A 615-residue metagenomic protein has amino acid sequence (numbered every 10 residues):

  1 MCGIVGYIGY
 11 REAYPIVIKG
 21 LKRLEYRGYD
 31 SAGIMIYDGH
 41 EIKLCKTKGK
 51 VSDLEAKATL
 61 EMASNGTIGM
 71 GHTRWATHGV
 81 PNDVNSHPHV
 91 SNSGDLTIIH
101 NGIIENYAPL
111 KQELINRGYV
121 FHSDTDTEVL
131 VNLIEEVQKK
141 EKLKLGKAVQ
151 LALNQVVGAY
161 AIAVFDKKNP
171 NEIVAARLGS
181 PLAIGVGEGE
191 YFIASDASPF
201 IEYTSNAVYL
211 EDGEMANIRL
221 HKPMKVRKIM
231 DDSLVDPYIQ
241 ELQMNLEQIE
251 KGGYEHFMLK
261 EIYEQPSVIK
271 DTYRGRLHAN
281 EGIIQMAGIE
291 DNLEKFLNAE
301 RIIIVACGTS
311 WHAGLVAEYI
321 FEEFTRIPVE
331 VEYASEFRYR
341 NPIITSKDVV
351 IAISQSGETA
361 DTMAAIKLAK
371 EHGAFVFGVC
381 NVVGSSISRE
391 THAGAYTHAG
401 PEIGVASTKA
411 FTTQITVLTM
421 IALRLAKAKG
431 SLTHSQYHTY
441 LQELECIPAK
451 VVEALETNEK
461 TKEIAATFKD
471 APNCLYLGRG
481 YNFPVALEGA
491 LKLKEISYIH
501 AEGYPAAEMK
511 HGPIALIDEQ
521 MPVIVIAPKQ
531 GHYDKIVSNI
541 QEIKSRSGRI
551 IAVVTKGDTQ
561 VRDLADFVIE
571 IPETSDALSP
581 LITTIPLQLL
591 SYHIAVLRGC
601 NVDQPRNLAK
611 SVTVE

Functional and structural regions predicted by a protein language model:
M1-K251, E255, S267-E300, Y339 (+4 more regions): Conserved short alpha-helical segments that host acidic/polar catalytic motifs at enzyme active sites
T67, G71-V84, N280-L293, A317-I353 (+1 more regions): Glycine-rich oxoanion-binding loops at beta->alpha junctions
P88-V90, V174-A175, A207-V208, N217 (+9 more regions): Replace "in large, NTP-powered and nucleic-acid-processing enzymes" with "in large, NTP-powered factors and other
A183-V208, S335-A369, E508-K544, T574-Q588 (+1 more regions): Glycine-rich, anion-gripping cofactor-binding loops and their flanking helix/strand elements in enzyme active sites
M258, R549, R562-L564, T574-E615: Generic C-terminus detector
Q265-I269, Y273-I303, V383, A393-P522 (+1 more regions): Active-site phosphate/pyrophosphate-binding segments
E294-T439, E443-C446, I526-F567, L590: Glycine-rich phosphate-binding loops that contact phosphosugars or nucleotide phosphates
